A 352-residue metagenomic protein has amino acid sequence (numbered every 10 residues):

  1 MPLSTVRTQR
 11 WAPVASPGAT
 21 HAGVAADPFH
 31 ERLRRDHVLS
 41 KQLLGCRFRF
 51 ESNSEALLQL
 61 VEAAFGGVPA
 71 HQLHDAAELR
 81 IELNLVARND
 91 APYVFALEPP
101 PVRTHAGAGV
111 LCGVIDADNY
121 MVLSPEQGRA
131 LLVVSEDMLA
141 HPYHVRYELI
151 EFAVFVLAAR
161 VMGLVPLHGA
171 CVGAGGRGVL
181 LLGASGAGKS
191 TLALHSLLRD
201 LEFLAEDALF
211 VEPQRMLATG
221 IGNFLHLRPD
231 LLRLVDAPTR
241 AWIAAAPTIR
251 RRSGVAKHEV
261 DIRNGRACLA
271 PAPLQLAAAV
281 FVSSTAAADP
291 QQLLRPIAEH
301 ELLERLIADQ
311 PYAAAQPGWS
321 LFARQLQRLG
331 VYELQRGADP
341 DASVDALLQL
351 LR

Functional and structural regions predicted by a protein language model:
P2-S185, L194, L198-R199, L209-R352: A noncatalytic interaction/capping subdomain that flanks phosphate/NTP-handling catalytic cores
A187-K189: Conserved glycine(s) of the Walker
E202: Residue-level detector of anion-binding/catalytic polar loops
E206: Active-site flanking residues adjacent to catalytic metal/cofactor-binding acidic residues
